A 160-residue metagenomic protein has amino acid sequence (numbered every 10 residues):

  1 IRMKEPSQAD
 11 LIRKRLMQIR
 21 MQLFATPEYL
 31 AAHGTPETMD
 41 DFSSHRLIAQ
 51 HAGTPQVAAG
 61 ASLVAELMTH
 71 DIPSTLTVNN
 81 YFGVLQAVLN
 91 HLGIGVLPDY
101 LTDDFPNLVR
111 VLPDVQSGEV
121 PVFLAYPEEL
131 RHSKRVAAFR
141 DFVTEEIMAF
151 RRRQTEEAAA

Functional and structural regions predicted by a protein language model:
I1-M3: Pocket-flanking alpha-helical
P6-F123, M148-A160: C-terminal regulatory
V122-H132: A bilobed periplasmic-binding-protein/Venus flytrap-type ligand-binding module shared by bacterial periplasmic
R131-E145: Short amphipathic alpha-helical coupling segments at ligand-binding clamshell hinges and other catalytic/signaling
